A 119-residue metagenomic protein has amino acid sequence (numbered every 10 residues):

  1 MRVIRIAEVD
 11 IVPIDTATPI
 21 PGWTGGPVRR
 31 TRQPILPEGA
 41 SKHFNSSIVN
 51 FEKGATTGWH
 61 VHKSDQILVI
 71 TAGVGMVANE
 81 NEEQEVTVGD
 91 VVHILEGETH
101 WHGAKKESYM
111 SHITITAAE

Functional and structural regions predicted by a protein language model:
M1-H43: A short, N-terminal "cap"/entry segment at the start of jelly-roll beta-barrel domains of the cupin/DSBH fold
N45-H62, E96: Conserved short histidine dyad/triad with adjacent acidic residue
G58-W59, V77-A78, I94, T99-K106: Short beta-strand His + acidic residue motifs that chelate non-heme Fe in jelly-roll/DSBH and cupin folds
S64-M76, E80-N81: Glycine- and acidic-residue-biased ligand/ion/polar-headgroup-sensing regions
I67, H93, E107-E119: A short hydrophobic beta-strand segment most commonly corresponding to one strand of the jelly-roll/cupin
N81-G97: Short acidic-glycine-tyrosine-enriched beta hairpin
